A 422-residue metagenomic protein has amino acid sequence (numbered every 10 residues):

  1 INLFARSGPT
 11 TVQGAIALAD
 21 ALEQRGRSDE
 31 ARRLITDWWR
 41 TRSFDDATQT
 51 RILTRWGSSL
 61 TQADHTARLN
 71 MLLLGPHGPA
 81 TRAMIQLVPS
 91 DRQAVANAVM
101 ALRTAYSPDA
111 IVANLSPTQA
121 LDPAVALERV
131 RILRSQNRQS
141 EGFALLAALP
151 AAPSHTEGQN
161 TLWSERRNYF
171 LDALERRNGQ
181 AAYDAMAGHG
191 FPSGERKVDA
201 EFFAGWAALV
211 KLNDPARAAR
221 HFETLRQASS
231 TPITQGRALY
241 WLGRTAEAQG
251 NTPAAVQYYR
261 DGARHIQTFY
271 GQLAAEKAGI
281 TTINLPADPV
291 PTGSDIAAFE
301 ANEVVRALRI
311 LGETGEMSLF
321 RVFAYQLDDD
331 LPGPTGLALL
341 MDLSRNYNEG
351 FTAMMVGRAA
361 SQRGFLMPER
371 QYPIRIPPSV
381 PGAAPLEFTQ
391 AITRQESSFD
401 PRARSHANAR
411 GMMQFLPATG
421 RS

Functional and structural regions predicted by a protein language model:
I1, E30-I35, G78-M84, S107-I111 (+8 more regions): Solenoid-repeat scaffolds in large eukaryotic assemblies
N2-T11, Q24-R25, T36-D45, T54-L60 (+11 more regions): Solenoid-like repeat scaffolds
A15, H65, A94, A126-R129 (+5 more regions): TPR repeat positional signature
L18, R68, N97, R129 (+7 more regions): Structural register within alpha-helical repeat arrays
L22, L72, A101, L133 (+6 more regions): Residue at a conserved register position within TPR or TPR-like alpha-solenoid repeats
R25, G75, Q136, R176 (+5 more regions): Structural motif corresponding to the intra-repeat A-B loop/turn of tetratricopeptide repeats
E141, P153-L162, Y169, R176 (+8 more regions): Catalytic glycan-binding domains that act on GlcNAc-containing polysaccharides
V256, A263-L311, P368-L386, A391-T393: Extracellular/periplasmic ectodomains of large secreted or surface enzymes and adhesion receptors
